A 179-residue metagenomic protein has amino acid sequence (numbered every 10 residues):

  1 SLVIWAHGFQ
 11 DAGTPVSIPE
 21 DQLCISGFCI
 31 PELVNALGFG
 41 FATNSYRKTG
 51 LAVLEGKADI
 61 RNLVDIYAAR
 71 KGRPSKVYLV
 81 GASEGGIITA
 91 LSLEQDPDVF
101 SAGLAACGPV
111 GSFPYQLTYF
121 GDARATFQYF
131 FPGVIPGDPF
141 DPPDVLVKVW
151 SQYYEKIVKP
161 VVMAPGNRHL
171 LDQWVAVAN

Functional and structural regions predicted by a protein language model:
L2, A36-F41, R73-V77, D98-A102: Loop/turn elements at helix/coil->beta-strand transitions in domains of secreted/extracellular proteins
L2-D11, Y78: Short beta-strand element of the alpha/beta-hydrolase
Q10-G13, F41: Serine-hydrolase catalytic-loop signature spanning alpha/beta hydrolases and amidase-signature enzymes
G13-D21, V53-G56, L91-L93, F113-Y119: Short, solvent-exposed loop/turn and secondary-structure capping segments
I18-F41: Short amphipathic alpha-helix adjacent to the substrate-entry channel of hydrolases
G50-K71: Alpha/beta-hydrolase active-site loop
S75-F131: Primarily recognizes the serine-hydrolase "nucleophile elbow" in alpha/beta-hydrolase and SGNH/GDSL folds
P109-N179: Accessory cap/linker subdomain of secreted extracellular hydrolases
